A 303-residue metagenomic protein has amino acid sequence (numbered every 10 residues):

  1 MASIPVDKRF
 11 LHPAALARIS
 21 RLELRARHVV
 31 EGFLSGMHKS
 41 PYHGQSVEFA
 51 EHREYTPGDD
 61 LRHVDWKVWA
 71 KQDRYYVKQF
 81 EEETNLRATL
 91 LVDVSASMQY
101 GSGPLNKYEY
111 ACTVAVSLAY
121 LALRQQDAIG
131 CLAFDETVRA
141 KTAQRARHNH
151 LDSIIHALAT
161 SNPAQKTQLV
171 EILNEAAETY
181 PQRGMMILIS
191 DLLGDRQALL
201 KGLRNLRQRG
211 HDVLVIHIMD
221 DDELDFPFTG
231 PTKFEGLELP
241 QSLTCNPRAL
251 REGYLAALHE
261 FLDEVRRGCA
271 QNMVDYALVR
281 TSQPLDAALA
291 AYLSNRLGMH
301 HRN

Functional and structural regions predicted by a protein language model:
M1-H148, M185-S190, D195-Q197, K201-N205 (+3 more regions): An amphipathic, basic-hydrophobic helix/alpha-beta surface used to engage anionic, phosphate-rich ligands or surfaces
Q126-D127, G210, M273: Glycine-centered short loops/turns at secondary-structure junctions
K141-H156, S294: Short, electropositive alpha-helical surface patch
H150-I187, R196-Q197, M219-D220: Von Willebrand factor
P227-G253: Acidic, Ser/Thr-rich peripheral helices and adjacent loops at domain boundaries
E252-F261: A conserved acidic, glycine/proline-rich C-terminal tail/linker
E264-V274: A structural motif corresponding to the C-terminal end of an alpha-helix and its immediate exit/capping segment
V279-N303: C-terminal "exit" segments of structured domains
